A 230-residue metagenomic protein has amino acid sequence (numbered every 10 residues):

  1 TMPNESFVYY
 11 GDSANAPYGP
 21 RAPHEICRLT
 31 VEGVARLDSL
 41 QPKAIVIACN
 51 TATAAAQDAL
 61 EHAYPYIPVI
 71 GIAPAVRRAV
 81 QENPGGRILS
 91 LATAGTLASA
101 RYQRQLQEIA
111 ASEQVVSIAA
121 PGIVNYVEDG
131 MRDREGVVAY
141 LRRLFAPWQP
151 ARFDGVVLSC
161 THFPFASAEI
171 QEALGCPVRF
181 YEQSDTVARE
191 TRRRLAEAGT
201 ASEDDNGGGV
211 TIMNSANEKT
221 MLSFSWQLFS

Functional and structural regions predicted by a protein language model:
T1-S230: Non-catalytic structural scaffold of enzyme domains
